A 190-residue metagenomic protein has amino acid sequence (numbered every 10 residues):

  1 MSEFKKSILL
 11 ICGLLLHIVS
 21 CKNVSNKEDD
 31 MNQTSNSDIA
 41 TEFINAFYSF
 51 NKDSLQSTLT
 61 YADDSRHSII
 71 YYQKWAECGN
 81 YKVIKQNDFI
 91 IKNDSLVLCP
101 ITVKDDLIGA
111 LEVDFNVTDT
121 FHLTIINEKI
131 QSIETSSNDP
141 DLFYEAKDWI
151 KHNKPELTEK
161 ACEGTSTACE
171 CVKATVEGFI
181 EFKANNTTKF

Functional and structural regions predicted by a protein language model:
M1-M31: Bacterial Sec-dependent N-terminal signal peptides
S20-K22, E77-G79, L98-P100, A161-V172: Sequence contexts marking disulfide-bonded cysteines in secreted/extracellular proteins
C21-N45, S49: Short, low-complexity N-terminal intrinsically disordered segments enriched in polar/charged residues
F43-S65: Short, well-ordered alpha-helical segments enriched in acidic and aromatic residues
L59, I101-D105, S136-D139: A mature extracytoplasmic/lumenal domain signature
Q73-H122: Surface-exposed, charged secondary-structure patches
E112-D141: Mature extracytoplasmic domains of secretory-pathway proteins
I133-F190: Low-complexity, intrinsically disordered terminal/linker segments enriched in charged and Gly/Pro repeats
